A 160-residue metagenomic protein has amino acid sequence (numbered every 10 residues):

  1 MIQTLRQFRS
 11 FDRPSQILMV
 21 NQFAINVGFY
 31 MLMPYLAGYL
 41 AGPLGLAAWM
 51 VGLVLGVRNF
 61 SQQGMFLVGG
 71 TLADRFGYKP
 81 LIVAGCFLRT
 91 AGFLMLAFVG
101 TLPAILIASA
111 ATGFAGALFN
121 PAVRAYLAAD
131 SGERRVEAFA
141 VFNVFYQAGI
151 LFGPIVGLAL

Functional and structural regions predicted by a protein language model:
S10-N59: Helix-loop boundary and gating motifs at the non-cytosolic
I17-L18, P103-S109: Short hydrophobic/alpha-helical segments at membrane-entry points of transmembrane helices in Major Facilitator
G42, F152-L160: Transmembrane alpha-helix termini and helix-breaking/packing motifs in multi-pass membrane transporters
G45, G77, F98-P103: Helix-breaking motifs and short loop linkers at transmembrane-helix boundaries and internal kinks in secondary membrane
N59-L67, I150-L151: Residue-level signature of mid-helix packing/kink "hotspots" within the transmembrane helices of 12-pass Major
G70-T71: Membrane-interface helix termini in secondary transporters
P80-L94: Structural signature of the two symmetry-related core transmembrane helices
A110-Y146: Cytoplasmic helix-loop-helix junction between adjacent transmembrane helices in 12-TM secondary transporters
